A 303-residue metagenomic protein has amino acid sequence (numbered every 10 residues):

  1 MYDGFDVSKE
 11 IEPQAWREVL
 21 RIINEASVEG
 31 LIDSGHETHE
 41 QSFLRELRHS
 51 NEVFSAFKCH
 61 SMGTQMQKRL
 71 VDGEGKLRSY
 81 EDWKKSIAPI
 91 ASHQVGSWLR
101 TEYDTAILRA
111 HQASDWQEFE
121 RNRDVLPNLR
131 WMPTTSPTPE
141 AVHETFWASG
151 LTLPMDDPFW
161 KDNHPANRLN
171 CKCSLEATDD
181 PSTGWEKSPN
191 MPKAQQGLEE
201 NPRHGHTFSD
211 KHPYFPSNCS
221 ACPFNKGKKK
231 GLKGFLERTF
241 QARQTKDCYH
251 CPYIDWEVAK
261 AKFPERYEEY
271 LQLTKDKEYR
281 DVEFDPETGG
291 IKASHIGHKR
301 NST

Functional and structural regions predicted by a protein language model:
M1-R168, E176-T303: Domain-core detector
